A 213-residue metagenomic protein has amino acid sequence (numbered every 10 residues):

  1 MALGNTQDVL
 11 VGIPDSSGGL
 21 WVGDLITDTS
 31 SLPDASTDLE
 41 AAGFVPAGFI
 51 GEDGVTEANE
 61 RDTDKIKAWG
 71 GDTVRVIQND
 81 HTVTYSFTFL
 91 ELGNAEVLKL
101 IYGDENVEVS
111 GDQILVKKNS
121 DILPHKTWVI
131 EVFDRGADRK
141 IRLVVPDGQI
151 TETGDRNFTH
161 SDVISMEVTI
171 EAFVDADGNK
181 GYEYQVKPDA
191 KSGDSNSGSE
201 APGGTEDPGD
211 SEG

Functional and structural regions predicted by a protein language model:
M1-A47, P202, E206-S211: Polar/acidic, low-complexity leader/linker segments enriched in S/T/G and N/D
S17-G43, R75-S86, Q113-T127: N-terminal short leaders/motifs
E40-T88: A glycine-rich, hydrophobic loop/mini-helix early in the fold
A47-I66, L100-D112, I141-E152: Generic detector of solvent-exposed, compositionally biased contiguous segments
D72-R75, I130-F133, R156-F158: Beta-strand-rich interaction surfaces with strong enrichment in secreted/lumenal proteins
R75-A95, S161-D175: Oligomerization/assembly interface segments of phage tail-like spikes and tubes
N94-V145: Short helix-loop boundary/capping segments
K140-G213: Mixed-charge, glycine-accented linear interaction segment located at domain edges/termini
